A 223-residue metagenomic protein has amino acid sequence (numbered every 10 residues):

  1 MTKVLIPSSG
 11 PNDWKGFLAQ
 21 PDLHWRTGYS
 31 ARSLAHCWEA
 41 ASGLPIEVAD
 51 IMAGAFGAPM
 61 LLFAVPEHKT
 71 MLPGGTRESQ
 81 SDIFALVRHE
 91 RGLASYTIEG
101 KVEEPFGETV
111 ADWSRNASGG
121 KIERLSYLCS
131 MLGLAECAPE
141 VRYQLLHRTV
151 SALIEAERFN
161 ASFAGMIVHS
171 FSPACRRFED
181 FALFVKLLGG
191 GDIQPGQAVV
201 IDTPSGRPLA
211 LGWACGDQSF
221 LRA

Functional and structural regions predicted by a protein language model:
M1-T76, H89-E90: Acidic-basic catalytic patches of nuclease active cores, encompassing PD-(D/E)XK and other metal-cofactor nuclease
T76-R77, N160: Short glycine/proline-enriched turns and hinge-like loops at secondary-structure junctions
Q80-F84: Conserved beta-strand->loop/alpha-helix structural units within folded catalytic cores of enzymes with alpha/beta
A85-T97: Active-site beta-strand-loop-beta-strand hairpin of nuclease catalytic cores that positions key catalytic residues
R88, E103-P105, P173: Short coil/turn motifs at secondary-structure junctions
I98-E103, H169-F171: Short loop/turn segments at strand-loop or loop-helix junctions that form parts of catalytic or ligand-binding pockets
E104-M166: Acidic, metal/cofactor-coordinating or nucleic-acid-engaging core segments within structured domains
Q144-A223: Non-catalytic C-terminal interaction segments of nucleic acid-processing enzymes
